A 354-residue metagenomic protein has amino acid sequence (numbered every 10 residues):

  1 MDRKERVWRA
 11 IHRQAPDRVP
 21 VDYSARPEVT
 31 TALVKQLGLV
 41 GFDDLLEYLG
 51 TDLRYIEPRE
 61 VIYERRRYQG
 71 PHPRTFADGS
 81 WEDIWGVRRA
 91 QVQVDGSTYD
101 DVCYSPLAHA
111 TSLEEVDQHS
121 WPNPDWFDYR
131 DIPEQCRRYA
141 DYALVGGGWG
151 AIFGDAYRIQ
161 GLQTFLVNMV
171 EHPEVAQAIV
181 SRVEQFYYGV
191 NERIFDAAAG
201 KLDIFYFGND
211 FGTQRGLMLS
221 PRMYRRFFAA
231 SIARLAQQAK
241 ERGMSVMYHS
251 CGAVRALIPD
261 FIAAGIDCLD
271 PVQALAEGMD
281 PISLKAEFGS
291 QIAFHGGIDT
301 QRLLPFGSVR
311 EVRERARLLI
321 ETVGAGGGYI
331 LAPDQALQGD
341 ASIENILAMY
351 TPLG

Functional and structural regions predicted by a protein language model:
M1-V40, E82, E115-G354: Active-site loop segments of alpha/beta catalytic cores
V21, Y48-T51, Y55-E57, T75-F76 (+1 more regions): Secondary-structure transition motif
A32-Q69: Segments that shape or occlude catalytic/ligand-binding pockets
L33-K35, V61, R67-Q69, Q93-D95 (+3 more regions): Short aromatic-enriched loop/helix-cap "lid" or pocket-rim segments at secondary-structure transitions that line
E64-S80: Short acidic, Pro/Gly- and aromatic-enriched capping/linker segments at domain boundaries
A77-C136: A gly/proline- and charged-residue-enriched helix-loop-helix capping module
